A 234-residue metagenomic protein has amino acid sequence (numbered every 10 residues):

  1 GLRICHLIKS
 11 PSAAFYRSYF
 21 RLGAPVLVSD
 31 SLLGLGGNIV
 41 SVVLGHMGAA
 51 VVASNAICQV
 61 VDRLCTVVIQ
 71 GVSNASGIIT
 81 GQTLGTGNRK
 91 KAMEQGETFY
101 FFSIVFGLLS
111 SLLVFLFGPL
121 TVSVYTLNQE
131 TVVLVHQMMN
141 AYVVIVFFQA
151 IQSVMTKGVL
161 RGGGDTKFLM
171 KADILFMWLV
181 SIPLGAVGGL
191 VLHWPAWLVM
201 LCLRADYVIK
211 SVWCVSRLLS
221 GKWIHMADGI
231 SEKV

Functional and structural regions predicted by a protein language model:
G1-A24, T80-I145, G188-V234: Short alpha-helical transmembrane segments in multi-pass integral membrane proteins
H6, S31-L64, Q82-T83, L120-Q129 (+1 more regions): Helix-terminus/linker motif at the lipid-water interface of multi-pass membrane proteins
I8-I39, V43, L64, V68 (+4 more regions): Hydrophobic faces of transmembrane alpha-helices in multi-pass small-molecule transporters and flippases across diverse
V26, D30, N38, V42 (+5 more regions): Transmembrane alpha-helix boundary and packing residues in multipass membrane permease domains and related
S31, L35-N38, G107-F115, A150 (+3 more regions): Hydrophobic positions within alpha-helical transmembrane segments of bacterial inner-membrane proteins
A50-V51, T166-K167, P195-A196: Membrane-helix interface segments
S54-G118, Q149-L169: Small-residue-rich hydrophobic transmembrane alpha-helices
Q70-S73, Y142-G162, F168-M177, L184 (+1 more regions): Short runs within selected transmembrane alpha-helices of multi-pass transporters and secretion channels
